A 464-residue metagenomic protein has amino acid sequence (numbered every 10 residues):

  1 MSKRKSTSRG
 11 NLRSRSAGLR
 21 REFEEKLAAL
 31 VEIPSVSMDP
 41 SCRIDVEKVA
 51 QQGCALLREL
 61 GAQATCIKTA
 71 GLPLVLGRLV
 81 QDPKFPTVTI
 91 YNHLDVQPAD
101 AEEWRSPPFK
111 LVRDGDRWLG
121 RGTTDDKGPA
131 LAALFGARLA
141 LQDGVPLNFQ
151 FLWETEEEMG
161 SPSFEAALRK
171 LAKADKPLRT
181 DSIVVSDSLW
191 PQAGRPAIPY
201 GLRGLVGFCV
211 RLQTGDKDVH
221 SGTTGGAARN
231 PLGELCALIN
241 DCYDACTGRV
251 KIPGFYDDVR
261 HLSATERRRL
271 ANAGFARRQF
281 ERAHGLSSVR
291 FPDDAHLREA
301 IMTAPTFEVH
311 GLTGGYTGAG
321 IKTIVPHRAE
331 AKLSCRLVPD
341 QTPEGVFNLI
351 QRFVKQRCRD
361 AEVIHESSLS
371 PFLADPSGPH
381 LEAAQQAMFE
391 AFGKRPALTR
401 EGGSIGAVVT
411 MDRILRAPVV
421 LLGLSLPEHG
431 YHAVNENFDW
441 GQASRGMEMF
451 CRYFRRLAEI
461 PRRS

Functional and structural regions predicted by a protein language model:
K3-D100, R328, K332, G345: N-terminal helical capping/dimerization or prosegment-like subdomains of hydrolases acting on amide or phosphate bonds
F85-W153, R445: Active-site metal-coordination/substrate-binding segment of hydrolases, especially metallo-dependent peptidases
L94-V96, R117, L152-S161, S186-W190 (+3 more regions): Acidic, glycine-rich active-site loops and adjacent beta-strand->loop/helix elements that engage anionic groups
D95, C242-T247, Q351-D360: A common structural junction motif
G122, D126-G201, R462-S464: Acidic/histidine-rich catalytic neighborhood of metal-dependent amide-processing enzymes
A166, G225-T247: A short core secondary-structure module
Q192-A193, V250-R328, P339-L349, A361-S464: An extended, acidic, His-containing surface patch that forms the Zn2+-binding/catalytic region of metallohydrolases
P199-Q213, V420-L422: Flexible glycine/proline-rich, aromatic-decorated loop/lid segments
